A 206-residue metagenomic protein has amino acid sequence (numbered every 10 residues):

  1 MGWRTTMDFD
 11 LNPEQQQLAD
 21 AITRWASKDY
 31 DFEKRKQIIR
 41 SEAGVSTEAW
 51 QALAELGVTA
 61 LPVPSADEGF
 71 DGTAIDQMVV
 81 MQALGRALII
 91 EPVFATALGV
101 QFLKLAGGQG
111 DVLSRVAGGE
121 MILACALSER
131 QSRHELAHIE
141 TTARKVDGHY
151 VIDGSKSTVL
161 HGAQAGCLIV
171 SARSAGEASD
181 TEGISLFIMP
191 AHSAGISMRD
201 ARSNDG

Functional and structural regions predicted by a protein language model:
M1-T6: Short, Lys/Arg-enriched N-terminal segments with co-localized hydrophobic residues within the first ~10-30 amino acids
D8-L18, G85-R86, G195-G206: Glycine-rich beta->alpha junctions and the first turn(s) of the following alpha-helix
Q15, A26, G57, P64 (+4 more regions): Buried hydrophobic positions in well-ordered alpha/beta secondary-structure cores of metabolic enzymes
E55-S114, G118, H161-C167: Internal helix-loop-helix
G119-R130, V170: A short, Trp-centered hydrophobic/proline-enriched beta-strand micro-motif
H134, H138-E140, T158, M189-G206: Flexible, small-/acidic-enriched active-site or ligand-binding loops
E135-D153: Cytochrome P450 C-terminal beta-domain/meander region
H149, D153-S197: A short core secondary-structure module
